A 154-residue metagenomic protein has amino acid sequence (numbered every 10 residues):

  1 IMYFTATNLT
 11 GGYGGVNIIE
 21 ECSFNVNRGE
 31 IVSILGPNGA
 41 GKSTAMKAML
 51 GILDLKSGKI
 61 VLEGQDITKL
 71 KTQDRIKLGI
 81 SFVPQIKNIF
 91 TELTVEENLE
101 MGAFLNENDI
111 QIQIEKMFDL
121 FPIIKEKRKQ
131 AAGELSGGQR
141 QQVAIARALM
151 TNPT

Functional and structural regions predicted by a protein language model:
M2-T154: Glycine-rich phosphate-binding loops of nucleotide-dependent enzymes
